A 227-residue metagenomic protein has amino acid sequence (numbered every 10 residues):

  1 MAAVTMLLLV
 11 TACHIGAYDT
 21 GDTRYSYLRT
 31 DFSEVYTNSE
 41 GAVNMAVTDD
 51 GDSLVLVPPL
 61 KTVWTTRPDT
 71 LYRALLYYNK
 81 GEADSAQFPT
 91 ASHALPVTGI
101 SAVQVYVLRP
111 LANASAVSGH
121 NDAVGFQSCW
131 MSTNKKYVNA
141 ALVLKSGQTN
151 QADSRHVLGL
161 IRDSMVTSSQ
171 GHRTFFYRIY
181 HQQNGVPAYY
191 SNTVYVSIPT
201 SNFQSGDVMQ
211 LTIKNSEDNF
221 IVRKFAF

Functional and structural regions predicted by a protein language model:
L8-A12: C-terminal motif of bacterial Sec signal peptides marking the signal peptidase cleavage site
G16-V43: Structural detector for short beta-strands of small beta-barrel domains
T37-V57: OB-fold (S1/OB) nucleic-acid-binding surfaces
K61-L76: Short nucleic-acid-contacting surface segments enriched for D/E, G, S/T with interspersed K/R
N79-Q87, A188, T212-R223: Short acidic/polar inter-strand loop motif in beta-rich domains
A83-V143: Surface-exposed beta-loop interaction hotspot
V124-Y180: Short helix-loop boundary/capping segments
I179-M209: Short, solvent-exposed, Trp/other aromatic-anchored flexible loops in extracytoplasmic proteins
